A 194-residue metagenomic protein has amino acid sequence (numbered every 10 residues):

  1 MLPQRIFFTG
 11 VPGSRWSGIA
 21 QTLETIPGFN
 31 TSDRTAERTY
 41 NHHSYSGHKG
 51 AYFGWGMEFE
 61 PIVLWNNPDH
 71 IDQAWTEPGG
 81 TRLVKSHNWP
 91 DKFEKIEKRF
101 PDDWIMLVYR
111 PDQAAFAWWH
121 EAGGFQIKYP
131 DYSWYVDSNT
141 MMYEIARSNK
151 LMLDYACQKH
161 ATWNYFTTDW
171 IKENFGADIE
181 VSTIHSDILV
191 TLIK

Functional and structural regions predicted by a protein language model:
M1-T76, S182-D187: PAPS-dependent sulfotransferase catalytic core
W65, D154, V190-I193: Compositionally biased amphipathic helical and low-complexity segments enriched in hydrophobic
G80-T183: PAPS-dependent sulfotransferase catalytic domain
A177, S186-L192: Structured mid-to-C-terminal alpha-helical surface segments
